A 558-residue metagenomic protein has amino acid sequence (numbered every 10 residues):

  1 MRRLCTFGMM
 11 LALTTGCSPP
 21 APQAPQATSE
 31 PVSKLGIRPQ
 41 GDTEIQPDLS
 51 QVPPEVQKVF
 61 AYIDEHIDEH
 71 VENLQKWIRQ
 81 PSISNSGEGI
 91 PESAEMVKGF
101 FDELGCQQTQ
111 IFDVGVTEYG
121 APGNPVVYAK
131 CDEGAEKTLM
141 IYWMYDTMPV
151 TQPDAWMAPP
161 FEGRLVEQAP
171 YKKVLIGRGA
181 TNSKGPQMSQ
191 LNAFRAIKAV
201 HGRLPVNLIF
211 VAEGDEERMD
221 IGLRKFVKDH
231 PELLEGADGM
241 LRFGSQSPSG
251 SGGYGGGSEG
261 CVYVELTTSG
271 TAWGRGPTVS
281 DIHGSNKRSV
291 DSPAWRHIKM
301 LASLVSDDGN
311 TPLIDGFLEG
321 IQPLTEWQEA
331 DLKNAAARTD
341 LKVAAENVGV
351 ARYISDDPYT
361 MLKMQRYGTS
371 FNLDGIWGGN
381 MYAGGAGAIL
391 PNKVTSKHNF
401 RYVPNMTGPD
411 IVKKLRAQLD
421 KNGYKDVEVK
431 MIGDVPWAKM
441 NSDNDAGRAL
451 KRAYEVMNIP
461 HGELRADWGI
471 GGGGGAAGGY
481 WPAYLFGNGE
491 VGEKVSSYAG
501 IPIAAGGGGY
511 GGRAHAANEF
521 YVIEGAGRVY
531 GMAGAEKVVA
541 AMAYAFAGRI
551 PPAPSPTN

Functional and structural regions predicted by a protein language model:
R2-G8: Sec-dependent signal peptide recognition, specifically the positively charged N-region followed immediately by
T14-G16: C-terminal motif of bacterial Sec signal peptides marking the signal peptidase cleavage site
S18-P20: Bacterial signal peptide processing site
P22-G89: N-terminal hydrophobic or amphipathic helices/low-complexity stretches enriched in small/hydrophobic/Pro/Gly
N73, I83-K137, E162, A169: A non-catalytic alpha/beta surface segment that caps or lines the substrate-entry region of metallo-dependent hydrolase
E136-A212: Active-site metal-coordination/substrate-binding segment of hydrolases, especially metallo-dependent peptidases
G179-F194, K198-D356, L362-T369, F520-M532 (+2 more regions): Fold-level recognition of mixed alpha/beta catalytic cores in primary-metabolism enzymes, strongest
S249, L313-K393, R401-K414, N422 (+1 more regions): An extended, acidic, His-containing surface patch that forms the Zn2+-binding/catalytic region of metallohydrolases
